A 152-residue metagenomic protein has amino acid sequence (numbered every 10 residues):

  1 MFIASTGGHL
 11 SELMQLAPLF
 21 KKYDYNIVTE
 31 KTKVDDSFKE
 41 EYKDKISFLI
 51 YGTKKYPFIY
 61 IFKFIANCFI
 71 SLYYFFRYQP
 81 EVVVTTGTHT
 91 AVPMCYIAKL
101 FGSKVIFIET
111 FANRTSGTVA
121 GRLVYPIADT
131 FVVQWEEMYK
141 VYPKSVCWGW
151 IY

Functional and structural regions predicted by a protein language model:
M1-I3, V28, T85, I108: Short hydrophobic segments within beta-strands
A4-S5, D24-K63, E137, W148: Conserved nucleotide-sugar phosphate-binding/catalytic loop shared by glycosyltransferases and other
G7, V84-T88, V92: A donor-sugar binding/catalytic signature common to diverse glycosyltransferases and related nucleotide-sugar
H9-K21: Short amphipathic alpha-helix
K22-D24, K43, A128, Y142: Short, well-ordered alpha-helix to beta-strand connector turns
P57-E81: An amphipathic, basic-hydrophobic alpha-helix
L72-V82, V92-I106, L123: Glycosyltransferases and closely related glycan-assembly transferases that use nucleotide-activated donors
S103-Y152: Active-site-proximal region of nucleotide-activated glycan assembly enzymes, centered on histidine/acidic-rich loops
